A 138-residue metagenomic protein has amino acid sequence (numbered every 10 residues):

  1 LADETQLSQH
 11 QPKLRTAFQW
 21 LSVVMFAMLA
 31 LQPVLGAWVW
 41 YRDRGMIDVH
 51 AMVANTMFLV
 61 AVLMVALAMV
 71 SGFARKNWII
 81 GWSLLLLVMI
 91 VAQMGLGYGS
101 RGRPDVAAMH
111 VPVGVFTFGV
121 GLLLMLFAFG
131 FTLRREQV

Functional and structural regions predicted by a protein language model:
L1-V138: Polytopic transmembrane helical bundles with strong interfacial aromatic enrichment
